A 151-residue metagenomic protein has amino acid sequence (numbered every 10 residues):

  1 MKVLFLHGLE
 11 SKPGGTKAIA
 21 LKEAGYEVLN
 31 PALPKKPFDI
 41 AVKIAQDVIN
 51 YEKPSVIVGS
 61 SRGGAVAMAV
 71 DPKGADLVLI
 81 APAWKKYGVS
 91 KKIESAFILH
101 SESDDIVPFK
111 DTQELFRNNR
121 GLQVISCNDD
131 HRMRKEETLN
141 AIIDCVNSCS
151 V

Functional and structural regions predicted by a protein language model:
M1-E52: Active-site catalytic motif of lipid deacylating hydrolases and related acyltransferases
G14, D105-E114, R134: Conserved alpha/beta-hydrolase "acid-adjacent" motif
V42-K43, D111, R134-C149: Post-His helix in hydrolase/transferase enzymes
I57-M68: Gly/Ala-rich beta-loop-alpha elbow adjacent to hydrolase catalytic centers
K73-K85: A conserved short beta-strand
F97-D104: Short beta-strand/loop motif that positions the catalytic acidic residue of the alpha/beta-hydrolase fold
R117-R134: Catalytic histidine neighborhood in serine/cysteine hydrolases with alpha/beta-hydrolase-type architecture
